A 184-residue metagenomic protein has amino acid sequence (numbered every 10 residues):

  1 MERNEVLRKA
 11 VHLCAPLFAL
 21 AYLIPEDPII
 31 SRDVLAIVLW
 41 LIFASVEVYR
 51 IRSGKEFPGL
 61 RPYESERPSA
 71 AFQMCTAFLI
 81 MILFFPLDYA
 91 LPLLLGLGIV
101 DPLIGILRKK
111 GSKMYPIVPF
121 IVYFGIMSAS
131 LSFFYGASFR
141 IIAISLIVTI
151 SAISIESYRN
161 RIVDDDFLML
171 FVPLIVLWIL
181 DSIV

Functional and structural regions predicted by a protein language model:
M1-V34, S45-V184: Interhelical loop and helix-boundary elements at the membrane-water interface of polytopic inner-membrane proteins
L39-W40: Selective transmembrane alpha-helices of multi-pass membrane proteins
